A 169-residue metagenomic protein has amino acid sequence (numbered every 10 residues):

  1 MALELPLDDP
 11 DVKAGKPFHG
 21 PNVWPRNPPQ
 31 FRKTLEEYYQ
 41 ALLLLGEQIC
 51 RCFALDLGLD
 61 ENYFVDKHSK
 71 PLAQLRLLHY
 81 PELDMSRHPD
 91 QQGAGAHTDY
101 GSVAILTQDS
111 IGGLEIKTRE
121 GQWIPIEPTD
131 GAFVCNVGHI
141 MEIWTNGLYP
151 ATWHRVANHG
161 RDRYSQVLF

Functional and structural regions predicted by a protein language model:
M1-F169: Peripheral, non-catalytic segments flanking oxidoreductase cores
